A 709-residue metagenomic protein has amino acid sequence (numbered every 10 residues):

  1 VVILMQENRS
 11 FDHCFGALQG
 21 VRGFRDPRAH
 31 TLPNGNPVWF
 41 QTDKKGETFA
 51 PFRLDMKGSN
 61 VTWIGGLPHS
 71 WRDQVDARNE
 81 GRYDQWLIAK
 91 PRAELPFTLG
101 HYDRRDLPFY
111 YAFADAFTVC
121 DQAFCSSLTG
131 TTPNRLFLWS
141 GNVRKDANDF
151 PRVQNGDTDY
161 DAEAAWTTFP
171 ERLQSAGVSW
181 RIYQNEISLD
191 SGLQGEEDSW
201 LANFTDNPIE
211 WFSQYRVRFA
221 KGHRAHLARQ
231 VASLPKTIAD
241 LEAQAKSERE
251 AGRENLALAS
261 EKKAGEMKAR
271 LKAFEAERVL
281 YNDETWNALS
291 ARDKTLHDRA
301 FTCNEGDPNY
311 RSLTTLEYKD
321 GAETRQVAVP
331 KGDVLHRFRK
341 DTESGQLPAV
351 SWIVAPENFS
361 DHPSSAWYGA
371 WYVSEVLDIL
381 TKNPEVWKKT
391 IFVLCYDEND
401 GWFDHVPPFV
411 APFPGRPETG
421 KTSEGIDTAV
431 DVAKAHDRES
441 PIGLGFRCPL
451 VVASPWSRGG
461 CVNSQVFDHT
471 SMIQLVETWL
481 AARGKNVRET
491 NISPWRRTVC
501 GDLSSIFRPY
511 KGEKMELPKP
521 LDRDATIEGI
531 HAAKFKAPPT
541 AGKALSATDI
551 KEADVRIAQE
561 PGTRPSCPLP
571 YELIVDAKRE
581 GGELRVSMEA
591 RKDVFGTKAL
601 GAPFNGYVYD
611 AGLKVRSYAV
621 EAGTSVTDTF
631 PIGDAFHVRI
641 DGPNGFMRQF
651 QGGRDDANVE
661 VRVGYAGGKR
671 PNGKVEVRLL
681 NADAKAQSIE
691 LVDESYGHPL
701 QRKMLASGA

Functional and structural regions predicted by a protein language model:
V1-A709: N-terminal pro-sequences and low-complexity stem/linker regions of secreted or lumenal proteins
